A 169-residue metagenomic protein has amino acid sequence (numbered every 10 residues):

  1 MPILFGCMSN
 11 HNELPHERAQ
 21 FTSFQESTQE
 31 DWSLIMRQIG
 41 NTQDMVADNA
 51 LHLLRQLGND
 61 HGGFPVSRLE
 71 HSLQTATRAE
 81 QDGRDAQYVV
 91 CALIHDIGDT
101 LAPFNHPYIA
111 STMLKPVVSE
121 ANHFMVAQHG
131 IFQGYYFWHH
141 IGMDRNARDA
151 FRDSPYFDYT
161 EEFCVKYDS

Functional and structural regions predicted by a protein language model:
P2-L93, I97-S169: Metal-dependent phosphohydrolase cores
